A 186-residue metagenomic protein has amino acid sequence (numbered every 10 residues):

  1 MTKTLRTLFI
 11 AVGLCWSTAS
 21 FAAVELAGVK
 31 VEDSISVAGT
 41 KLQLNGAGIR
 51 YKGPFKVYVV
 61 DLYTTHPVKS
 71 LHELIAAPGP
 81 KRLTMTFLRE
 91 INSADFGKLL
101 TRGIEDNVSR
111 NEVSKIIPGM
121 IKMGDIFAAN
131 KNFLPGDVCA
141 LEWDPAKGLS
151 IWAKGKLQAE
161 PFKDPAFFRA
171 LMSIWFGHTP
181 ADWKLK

Functional and structural regions predicted by a protein language model:
M1-F9: Bacterial N-terminal signal peptides that target proteins for export
V12-C15: Repetitive helical segments and hydrophobic/amphipathic motifs
S17-A19: N-terminal signal peptide c-region/cleavage motif recognized by signal peptidases
A23-A77: N-terminal secretory signal peptides
V68-D144: Mid-length scaffold segments of soluble, non-membrane domains
A153-K156: Short strand-turn-strand beta-turns centered on an Asx-Gly dipeptide
Q158-D182: Flexible glycine-rich active-site/ligand-binding loops centered on an Asp-His dyad
